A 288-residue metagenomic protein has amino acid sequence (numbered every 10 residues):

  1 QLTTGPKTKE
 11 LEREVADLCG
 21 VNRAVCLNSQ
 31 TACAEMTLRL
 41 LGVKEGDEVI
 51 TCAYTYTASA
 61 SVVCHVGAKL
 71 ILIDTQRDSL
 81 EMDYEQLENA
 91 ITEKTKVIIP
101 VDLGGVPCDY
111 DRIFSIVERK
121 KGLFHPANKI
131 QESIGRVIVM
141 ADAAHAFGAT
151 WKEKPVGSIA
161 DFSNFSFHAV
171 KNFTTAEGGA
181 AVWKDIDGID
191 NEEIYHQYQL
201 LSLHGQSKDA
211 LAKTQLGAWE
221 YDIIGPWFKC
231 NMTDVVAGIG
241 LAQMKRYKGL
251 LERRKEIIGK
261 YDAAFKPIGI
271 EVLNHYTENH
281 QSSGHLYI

Functional and structural regions predicted by a protein language model:
Q1-L2: Glycine-rich phosphate-binding segment of PLP-dependent enzymes
P6-R13, V21-A24, V97-V101, V106 (+3 more regions): PLP-dependent aminotransferase class I/II
T8-R39, D47-T55, I73-T75: Short loop-beta-helix segment that forms the pyridoxal 5′-phosphate
R39-A143, T150: PLP-dependent aminotransferase-like
S61-V63, P155, V235: Hydrophobic/aromatic ligand-binding patch that stacks against planar heteroaromatic rings of cofactors or nucleotides
A127-T174, W219-I223: Conserved active-site segment immediately N-terminal to the catalytic lysine that forms the internal aldimine
N164-F165, F173-T174, G179-V182, C230 (+1 more regions): Short glycine- and hydrophobic/aromatic-rich loop-to-beta-strand nucleating segment in the catalytic cores
